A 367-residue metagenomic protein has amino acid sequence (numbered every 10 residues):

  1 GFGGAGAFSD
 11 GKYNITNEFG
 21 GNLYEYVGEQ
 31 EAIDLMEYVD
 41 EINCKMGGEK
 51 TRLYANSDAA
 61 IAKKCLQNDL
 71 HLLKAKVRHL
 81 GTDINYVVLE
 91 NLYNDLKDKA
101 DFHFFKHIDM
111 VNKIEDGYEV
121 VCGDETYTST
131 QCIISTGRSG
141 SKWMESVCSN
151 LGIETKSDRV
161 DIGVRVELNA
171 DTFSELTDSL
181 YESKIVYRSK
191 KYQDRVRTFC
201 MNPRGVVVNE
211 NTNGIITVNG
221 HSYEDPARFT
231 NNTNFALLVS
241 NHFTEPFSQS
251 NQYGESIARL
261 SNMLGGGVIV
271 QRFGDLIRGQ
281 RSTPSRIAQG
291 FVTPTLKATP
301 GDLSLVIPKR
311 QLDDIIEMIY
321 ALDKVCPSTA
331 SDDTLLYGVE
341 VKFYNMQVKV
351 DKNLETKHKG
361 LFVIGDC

Functional and structural regions predicted by a protein language model:
G1-V27, L53-C367: Residues forming the flavin
V27, E31, L35-C44: Conserved catalytic/binding loops enriched for acidic/polar residues
M46-K50: Cleavable N-terminal targeting peptides that direct proteins into the secretory/outer-membrane pathway or into
